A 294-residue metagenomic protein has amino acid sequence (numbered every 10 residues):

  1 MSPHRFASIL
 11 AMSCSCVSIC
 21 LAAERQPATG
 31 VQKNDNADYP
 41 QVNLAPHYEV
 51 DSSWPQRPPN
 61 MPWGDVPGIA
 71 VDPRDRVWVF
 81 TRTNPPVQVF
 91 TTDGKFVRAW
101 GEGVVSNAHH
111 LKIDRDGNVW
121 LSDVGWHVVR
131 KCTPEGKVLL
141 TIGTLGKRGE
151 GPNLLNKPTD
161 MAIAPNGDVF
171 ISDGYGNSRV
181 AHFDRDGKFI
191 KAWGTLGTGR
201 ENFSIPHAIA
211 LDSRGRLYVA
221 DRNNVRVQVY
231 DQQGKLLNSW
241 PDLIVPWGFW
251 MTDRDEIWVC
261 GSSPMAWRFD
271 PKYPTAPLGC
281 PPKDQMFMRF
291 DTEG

Functional and structural regions predicted by a protein language model:
M1-R5: N-terminal secretory signal peptides that target proteins for export/translocation
A7-I19: Bacterial N-terminal signal peptides
A23-G294: Eukaryotic scaffold repeat domains enriched in small/polar residues
